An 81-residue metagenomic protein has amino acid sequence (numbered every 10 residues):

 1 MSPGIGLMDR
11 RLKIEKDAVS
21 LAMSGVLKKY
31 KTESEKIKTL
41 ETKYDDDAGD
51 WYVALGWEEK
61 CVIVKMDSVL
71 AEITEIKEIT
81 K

Functional and structural regions predicted by a protein language model:
M1-K81: Long, terminal "pre-/pro-" and other extracytoplasmic accessory regions that lie outside the mature folded/catalytic
